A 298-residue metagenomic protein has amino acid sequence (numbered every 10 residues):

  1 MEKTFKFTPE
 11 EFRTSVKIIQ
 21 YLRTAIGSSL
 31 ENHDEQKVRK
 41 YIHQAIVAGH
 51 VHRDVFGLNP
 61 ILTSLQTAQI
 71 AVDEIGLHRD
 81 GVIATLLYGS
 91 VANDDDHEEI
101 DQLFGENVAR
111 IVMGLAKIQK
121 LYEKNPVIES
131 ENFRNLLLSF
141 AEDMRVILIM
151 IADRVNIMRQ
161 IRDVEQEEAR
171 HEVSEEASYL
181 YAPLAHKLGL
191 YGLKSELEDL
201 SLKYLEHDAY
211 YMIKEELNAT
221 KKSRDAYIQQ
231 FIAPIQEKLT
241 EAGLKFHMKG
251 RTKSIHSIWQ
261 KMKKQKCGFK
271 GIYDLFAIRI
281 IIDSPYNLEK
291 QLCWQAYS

Functional and structural regions predicted by a protein language model:
M1-S28, K40-D54, I61-L65, Q69-E74 (+4 more regions): Nucleic-acid processing machinery
A25-Y41, H97-N107: Short, mixed-charge amphipathic alpha-helical segments
H33, D95, F104-E106, I128 (+2 more regions): Short coil/turn linker and secondary-structure boundary residues
D34, F56-P60, Y88-G89, D101 (+2 more regions): Short secondary-structure transition/capping motifs
L77, G81-V91, I149: Active-site alpha-helical segments that house and flank conserved acidic catalytic motifs for diphosphate chemistry
L86-G114, Q166, L190: Hydrophobic or amphipathic alpha-helical targeting/insertion segments
K117: Aromatic/histidine-rich interaction motifs
